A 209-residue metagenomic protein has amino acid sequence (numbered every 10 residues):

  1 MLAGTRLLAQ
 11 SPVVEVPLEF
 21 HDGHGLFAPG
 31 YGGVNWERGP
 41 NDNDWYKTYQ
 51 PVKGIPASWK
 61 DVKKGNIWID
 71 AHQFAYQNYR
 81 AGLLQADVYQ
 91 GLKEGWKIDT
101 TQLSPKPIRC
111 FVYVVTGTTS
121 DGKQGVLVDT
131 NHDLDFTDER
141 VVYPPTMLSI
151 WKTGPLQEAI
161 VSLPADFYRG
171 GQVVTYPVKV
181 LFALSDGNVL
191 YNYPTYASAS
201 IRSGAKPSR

Functional and structural regions predicted by a protein language model:
M1-A3: Sec-dependent N-terminal signal peptides
T5-A9: Sec/Tat signal peptide C-region and signal peptidase I cleavage site
Q10-R209: Calcium-binding acidic motifs and repeat modules
